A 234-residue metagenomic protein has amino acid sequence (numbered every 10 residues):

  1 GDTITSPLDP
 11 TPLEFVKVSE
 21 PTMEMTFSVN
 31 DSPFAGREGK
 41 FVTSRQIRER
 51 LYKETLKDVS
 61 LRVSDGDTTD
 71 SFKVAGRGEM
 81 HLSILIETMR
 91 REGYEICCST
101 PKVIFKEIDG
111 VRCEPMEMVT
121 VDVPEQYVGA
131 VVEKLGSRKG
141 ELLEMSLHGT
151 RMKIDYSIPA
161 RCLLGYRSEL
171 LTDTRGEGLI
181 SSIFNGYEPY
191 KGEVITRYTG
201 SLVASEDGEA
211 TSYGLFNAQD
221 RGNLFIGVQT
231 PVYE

Functional and structural regions predicted by a protein language model:
G1-E234: Structural and coupling elements of P-loop NTPases
